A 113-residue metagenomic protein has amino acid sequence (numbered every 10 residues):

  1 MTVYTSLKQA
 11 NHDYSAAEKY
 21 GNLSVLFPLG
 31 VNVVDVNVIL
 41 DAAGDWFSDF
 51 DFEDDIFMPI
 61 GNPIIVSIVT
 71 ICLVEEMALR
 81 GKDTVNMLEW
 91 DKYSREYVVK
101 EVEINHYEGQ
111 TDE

Functional and structural regions predicted by a protein language model:
M1-D55, I71-E113: Long, low-complexity, Lys/Arg-enriched
A10, M58-V69: Gly/Ser/Thr-rich loops at beta-strand to alpha-helix junctions that form or flank small-molecule/cofactor-binding
